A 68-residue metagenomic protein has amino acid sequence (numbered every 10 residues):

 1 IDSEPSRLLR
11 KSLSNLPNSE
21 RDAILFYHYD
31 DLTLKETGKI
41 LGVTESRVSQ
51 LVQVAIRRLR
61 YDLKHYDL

Functional and structural regions predicted by a protein language model:
L8-P17: Short amphipathic alpha-helical boundary/capping segments
A23-I24: A short pre-motif secondary-structure segment
Y27-Y29: Short amphipathic helical patch at the helix-1/turn junction of helix-turn-helix
K39-L63: DNA-recognition helix of helix-turn-helix
K64-L68: Short, basic, alpha-helical segments at the C-terminal edge of helix-turn-helix-like DNA-binding modules
